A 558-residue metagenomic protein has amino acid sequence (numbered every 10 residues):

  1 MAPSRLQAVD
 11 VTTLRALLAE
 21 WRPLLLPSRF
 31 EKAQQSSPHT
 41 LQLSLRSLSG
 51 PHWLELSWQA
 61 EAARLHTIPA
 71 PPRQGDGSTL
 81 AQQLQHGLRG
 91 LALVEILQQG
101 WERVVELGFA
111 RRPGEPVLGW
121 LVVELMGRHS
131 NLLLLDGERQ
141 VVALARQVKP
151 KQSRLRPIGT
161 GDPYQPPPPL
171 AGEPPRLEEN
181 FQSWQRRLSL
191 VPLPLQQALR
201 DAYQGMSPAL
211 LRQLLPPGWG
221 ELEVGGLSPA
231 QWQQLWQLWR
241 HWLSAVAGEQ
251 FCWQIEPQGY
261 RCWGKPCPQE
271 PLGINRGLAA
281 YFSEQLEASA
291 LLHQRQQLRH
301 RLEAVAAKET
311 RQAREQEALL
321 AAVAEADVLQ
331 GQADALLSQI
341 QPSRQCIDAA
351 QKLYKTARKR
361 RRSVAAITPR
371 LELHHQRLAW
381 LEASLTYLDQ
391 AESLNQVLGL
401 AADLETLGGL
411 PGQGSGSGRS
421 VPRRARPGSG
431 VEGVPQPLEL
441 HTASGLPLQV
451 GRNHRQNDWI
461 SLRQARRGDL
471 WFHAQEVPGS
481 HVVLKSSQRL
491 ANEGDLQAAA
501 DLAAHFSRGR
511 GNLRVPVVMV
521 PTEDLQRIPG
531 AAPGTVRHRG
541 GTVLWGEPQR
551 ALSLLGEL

Functional and structural regions predicted by a protein language model:
M1-L558: Extended, highly charged segments
